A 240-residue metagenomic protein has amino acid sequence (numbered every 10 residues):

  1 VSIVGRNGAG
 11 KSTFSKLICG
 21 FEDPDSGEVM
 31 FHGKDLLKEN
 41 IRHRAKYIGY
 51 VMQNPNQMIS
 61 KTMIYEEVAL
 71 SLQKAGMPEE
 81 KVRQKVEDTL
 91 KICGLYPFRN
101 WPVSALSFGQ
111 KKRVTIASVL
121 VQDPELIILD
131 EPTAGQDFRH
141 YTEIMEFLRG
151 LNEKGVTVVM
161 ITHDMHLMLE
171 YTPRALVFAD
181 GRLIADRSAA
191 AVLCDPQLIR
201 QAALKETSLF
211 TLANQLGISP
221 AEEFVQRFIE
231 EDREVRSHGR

Functional and structural regions predicted by a protein language model:
C19: Helix-to-loop junction immediately C-terminal to a conserved catalytic motif
G27-D35, R44: Conserved ABC transporter NBD signature motif
E80-F98: Conserved ABC ATPase "signature" region
P102-L106: Conserved ABC ATPase signature
I127-D130: Catalytic Walker B motif of ABC-type/P-loop ATPase nucleotide-binding domains
M168-E170: A short, surface-exposed alpha-helical micro-motif characterized by mixed small hydrophobic and charged/polar residues
R182-L209: Conserved beta-strand-loop-alpha-helix hinge in the C-terminal portion of ABC ATPase nucleotide-binding domains
